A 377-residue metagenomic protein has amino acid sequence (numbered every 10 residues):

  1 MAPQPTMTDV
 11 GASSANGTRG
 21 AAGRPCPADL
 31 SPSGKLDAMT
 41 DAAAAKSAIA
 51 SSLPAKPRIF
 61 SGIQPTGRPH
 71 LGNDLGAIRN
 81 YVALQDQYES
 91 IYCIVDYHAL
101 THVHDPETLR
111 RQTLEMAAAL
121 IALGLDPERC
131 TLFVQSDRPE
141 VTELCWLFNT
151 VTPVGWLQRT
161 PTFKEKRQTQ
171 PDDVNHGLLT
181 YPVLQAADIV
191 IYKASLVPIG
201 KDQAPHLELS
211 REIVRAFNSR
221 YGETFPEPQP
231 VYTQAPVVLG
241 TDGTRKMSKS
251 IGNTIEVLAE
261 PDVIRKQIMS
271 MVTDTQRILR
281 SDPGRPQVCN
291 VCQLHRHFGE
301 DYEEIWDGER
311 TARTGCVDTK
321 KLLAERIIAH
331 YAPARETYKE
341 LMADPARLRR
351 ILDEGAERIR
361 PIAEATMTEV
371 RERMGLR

Functional and structural regions predicted by a protein language model:
Q4-T6: Intrinsic low-complexity, disordered N-terminal segments enriched in polar/charged/small residues
D9, A15, D29-A38: Short, positively charged and aromatic/hydrophobic N-terminal segments
L36, T40-A187, R335, K339: N-terminal Rossmann-like or analogous alpha/beta NTP/dinucleotide-binding catalytic cores that position adenine
P69-I78, V82, I91, V95-D96 (+8 more regions): Structured ligand/cofactor/substrate-binding pocket environments in proteins
L71, P205, R211-R377: Conserved nucleotide- and phosphate/pyrophosphate-binding catalytic cores in adenylate/nucleotidyl-handling enzymes
L120, F148, D202, L294 (+1 more regions): Divalent metal-coordination and catalytic microenvironments
T152-Q158, I191-P198, F298-W306, R335: Short helix-capping/linker segments at secondary-structure and domain boundaries
